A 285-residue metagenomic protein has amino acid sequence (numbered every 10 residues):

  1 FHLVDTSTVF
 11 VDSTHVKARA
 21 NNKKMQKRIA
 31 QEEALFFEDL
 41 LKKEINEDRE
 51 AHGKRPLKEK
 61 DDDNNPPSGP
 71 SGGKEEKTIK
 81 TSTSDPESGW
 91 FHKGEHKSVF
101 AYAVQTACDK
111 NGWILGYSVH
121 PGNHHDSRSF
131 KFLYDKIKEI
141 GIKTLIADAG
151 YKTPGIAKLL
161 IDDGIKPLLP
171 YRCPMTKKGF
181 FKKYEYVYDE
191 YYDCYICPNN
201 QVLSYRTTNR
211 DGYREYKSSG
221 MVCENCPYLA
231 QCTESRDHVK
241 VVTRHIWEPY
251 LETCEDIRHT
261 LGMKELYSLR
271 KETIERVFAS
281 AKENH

Functional and structural regions predicted by a protein language model:
F1-H285: Anion-binding and metal-coordination hotspots
